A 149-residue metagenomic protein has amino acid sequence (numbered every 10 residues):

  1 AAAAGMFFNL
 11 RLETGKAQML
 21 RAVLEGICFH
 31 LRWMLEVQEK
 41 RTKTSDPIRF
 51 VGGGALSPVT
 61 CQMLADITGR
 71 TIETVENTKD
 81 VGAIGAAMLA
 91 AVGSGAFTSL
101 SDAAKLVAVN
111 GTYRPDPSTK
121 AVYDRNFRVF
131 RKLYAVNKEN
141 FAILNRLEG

Functional and structural regions predicted by a protein language model:
A1-G149: Glycine/Thr-rich phosphate-binding loops that ligate phosphate moieties of nucleotide and other phosphorylated ligands
